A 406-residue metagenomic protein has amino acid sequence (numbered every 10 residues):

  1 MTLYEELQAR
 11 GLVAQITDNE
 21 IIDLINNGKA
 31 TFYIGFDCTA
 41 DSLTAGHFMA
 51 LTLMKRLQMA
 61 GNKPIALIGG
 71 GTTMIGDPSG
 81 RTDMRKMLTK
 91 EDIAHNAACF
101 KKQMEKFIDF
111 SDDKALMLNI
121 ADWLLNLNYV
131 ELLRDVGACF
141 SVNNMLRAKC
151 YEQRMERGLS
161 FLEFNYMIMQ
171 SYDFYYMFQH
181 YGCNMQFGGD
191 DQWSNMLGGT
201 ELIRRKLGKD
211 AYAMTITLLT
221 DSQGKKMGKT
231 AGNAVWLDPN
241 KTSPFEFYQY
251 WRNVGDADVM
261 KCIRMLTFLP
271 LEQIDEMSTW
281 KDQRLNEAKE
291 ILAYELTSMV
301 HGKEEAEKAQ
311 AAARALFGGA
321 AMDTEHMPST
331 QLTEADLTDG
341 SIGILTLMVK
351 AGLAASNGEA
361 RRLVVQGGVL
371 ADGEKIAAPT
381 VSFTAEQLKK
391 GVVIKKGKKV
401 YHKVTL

Functional and structural regions predicted by a protein language model:
M1-F32: Positively charged, low-complexity intrinsically disordered leader regions
R10, T89-K90, N96-T215, D221: Divalent-metal (Mg2+/Mn2+/Ca2+)-assisted nucleotide/phosphate chemistry catalytic cores
I21-P78, Q186-W193: N-terminal catalytic cores of NTP/NDP-binding nucleotidyl/phosphoryl-transfer enzymes
A50-L57, M177, N195-I203, L296 (+1 more regions): Buried hydrophobic packing segments
G76-G80, L127-L133, K225-A231: Short acidic, glycine/serine/threonine-rich loops at helix termini
P78-A94: A charged helix-plus-loop insertion that forms the helical arch/lid used to bind and gate nucleic-acid substrates
I203-L406: Conserved nucleotide- and phosphate/pyrophosphate-binding catalytic cores in adenylate/nucleotidyl-handling enzymes
